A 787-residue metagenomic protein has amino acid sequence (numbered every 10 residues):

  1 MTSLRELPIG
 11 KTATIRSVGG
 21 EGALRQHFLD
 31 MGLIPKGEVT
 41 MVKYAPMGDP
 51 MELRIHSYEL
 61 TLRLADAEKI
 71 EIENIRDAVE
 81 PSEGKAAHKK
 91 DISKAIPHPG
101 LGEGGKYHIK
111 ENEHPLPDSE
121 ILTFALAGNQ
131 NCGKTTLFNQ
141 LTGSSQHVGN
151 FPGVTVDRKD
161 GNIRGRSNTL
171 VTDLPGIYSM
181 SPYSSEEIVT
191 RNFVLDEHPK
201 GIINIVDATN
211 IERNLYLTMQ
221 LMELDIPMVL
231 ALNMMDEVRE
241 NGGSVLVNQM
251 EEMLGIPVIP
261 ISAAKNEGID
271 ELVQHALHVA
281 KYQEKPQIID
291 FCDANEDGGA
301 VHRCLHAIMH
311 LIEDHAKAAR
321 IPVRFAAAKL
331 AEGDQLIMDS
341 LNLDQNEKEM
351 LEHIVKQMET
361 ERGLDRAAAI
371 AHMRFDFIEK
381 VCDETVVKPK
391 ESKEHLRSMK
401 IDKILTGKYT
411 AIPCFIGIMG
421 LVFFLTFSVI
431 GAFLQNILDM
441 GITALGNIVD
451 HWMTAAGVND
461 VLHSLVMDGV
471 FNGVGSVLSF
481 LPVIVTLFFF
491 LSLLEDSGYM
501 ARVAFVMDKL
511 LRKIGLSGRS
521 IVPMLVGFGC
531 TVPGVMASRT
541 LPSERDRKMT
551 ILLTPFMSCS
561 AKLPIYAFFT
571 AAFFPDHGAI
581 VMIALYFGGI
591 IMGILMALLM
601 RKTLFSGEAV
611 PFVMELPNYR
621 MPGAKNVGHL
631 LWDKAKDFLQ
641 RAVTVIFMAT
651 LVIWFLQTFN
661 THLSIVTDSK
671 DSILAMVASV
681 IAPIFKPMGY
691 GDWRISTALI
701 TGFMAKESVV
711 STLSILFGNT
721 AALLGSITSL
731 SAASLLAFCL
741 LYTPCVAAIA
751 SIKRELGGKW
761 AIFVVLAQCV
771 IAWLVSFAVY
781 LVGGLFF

Functional and structural regions predicted by a protein language model:
I96-S179: Conserved G1/Walker A P-loop phosphate-binding module
R166, R191-V258, I565: Conserved C-terminal guanine-recognition region of P-loop GTPase G domains, centered on the G4
V238-D293: Canonical P-loop GTPase G-domain recognition
Y282, I288-A456, L663-I665, S669-L674: Extended helical scaffolds that flank P-loop GTPase cores
A368-H372, K388, V429-V470, I514 (+4 more regions): Extended, low-charge hydrophobic alpha-helical regions
C414-L425, L487-S492, T570-A572, Y586-L599 (+3 more regions): Hydrophobic core segments of alpha-helical transmembrane domains in multi-pass membrane transport and ion-translocation
M440, A444-I448, A501-T531, S606-L630 (+1 more regions): Juxtamembrane inter-helical linkers in multi-pass membrane proteins
S560-I583, A747-G757, A778-F787: Transmembrane helix-loop junctions at the membrane interface of multipass transporters and ion channels
